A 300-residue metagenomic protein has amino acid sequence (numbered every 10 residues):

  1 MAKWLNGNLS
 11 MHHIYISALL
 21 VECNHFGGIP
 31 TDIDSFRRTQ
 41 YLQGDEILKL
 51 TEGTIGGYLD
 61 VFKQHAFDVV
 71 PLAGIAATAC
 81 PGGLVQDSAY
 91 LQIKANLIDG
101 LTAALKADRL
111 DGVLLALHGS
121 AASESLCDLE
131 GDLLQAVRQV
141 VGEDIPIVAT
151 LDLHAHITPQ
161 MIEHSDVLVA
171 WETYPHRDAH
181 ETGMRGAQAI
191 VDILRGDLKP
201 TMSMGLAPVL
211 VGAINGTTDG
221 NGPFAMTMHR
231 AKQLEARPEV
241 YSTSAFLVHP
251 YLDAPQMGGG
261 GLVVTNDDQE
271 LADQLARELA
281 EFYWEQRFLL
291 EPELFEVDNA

Functional and structural regions predicted by a protein language model:
W4, L9-Q64: N-terminal amphipathic/basic leader segments beginning at the initiator methionine
N8-M11, Q64-F67, P71, L101-V113 (+1 more regions): Glycine-rich phosphate/diphosphate-binding loops that line cofactor/substrate pockets in enzymes
I14, I214-A300: Hard-cation-handling environments
Y15, L20-E22, G28, F36-R37 (+3 more regions): Active-site histidine-anchored catalytic micro-motif
Y58, F62, N96-A107, L133 (+3 more regions): Structured alpha-helical segments in the cores of large, soluble enzyme domains
L59-T102: Low-complexity, highly charged intrinsically disordered N-terminal segments that act as targeting/localization
K63-F67, T102-K106, Q139-G142, A170-T173 (+4 more regions): Generic secondary-structure signature for well-ordered alpha-helical cores
G183-A187, V191-A236: Conserved anion/nucleotide-ligand pocket segment
